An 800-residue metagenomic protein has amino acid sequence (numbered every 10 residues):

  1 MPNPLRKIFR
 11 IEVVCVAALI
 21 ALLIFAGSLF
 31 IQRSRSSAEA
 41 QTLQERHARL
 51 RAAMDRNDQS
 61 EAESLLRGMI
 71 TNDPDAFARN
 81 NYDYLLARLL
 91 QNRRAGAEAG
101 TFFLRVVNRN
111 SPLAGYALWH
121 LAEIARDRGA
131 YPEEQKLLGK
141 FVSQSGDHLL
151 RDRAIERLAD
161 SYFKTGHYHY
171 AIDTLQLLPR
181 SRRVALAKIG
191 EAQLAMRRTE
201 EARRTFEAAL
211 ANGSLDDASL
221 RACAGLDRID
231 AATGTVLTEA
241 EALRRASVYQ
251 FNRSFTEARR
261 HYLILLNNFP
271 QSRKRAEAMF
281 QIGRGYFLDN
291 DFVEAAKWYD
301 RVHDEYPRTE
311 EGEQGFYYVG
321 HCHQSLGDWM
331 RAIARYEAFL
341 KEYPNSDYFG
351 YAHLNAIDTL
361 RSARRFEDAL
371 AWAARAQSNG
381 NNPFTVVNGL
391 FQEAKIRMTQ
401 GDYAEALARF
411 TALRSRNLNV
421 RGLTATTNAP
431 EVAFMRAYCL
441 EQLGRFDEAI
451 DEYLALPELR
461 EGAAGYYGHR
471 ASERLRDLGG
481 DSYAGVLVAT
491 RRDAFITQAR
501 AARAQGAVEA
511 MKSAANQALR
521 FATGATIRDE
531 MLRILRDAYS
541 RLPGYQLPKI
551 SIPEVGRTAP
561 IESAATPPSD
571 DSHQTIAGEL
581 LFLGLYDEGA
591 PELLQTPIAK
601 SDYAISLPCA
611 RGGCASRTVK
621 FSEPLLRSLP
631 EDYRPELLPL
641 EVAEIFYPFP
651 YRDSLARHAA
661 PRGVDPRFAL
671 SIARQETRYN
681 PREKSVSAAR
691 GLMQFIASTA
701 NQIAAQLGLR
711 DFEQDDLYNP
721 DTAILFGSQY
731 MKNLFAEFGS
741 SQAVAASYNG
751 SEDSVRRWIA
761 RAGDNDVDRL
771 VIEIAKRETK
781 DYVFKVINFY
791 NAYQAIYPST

Functional and structural regions predicted by a protein language model:
P2-R667, A673-Q675, Y679-V686, M693 (+5 more regions): Acidic, polar-rich low-complexity tracts and alpha-helical solenoid repeat scaffolds
E452, L459, S606-C609, R617 (+3 more regions): Catalytic and substrate-binding regions of cell-wall glycan-acting enzymes that process beta-1,4-linked
D571, E644-P650, Q714-I724, K776-E778: Active-site metal-coordination segments of metallo-dependent hydrolases
V664-S671, F738-A745: Acidic/histidine metal-binding catalytic segments
T677-A723: Peptidoglycan-targeting cell-wall enzymes and recognition modules
F726-Y730: An active-site-proximal "capping" alpha-helix that borders the catalytic cofactor pocket
